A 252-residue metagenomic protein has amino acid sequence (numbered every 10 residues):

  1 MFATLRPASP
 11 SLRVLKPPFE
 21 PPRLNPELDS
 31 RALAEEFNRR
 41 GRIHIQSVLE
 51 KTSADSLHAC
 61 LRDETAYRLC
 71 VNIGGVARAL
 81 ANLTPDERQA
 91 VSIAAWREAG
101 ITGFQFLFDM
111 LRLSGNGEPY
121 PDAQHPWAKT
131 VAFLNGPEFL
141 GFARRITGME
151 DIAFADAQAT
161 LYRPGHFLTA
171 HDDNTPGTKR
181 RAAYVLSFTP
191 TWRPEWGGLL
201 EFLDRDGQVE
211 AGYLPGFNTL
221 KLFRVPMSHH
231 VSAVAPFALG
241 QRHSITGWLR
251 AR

Functional and structural regions predicted by a protein language model:
F2-L220, P226-R252: Fe(II)/2-oxoglutarate oxygenase catalytic core
